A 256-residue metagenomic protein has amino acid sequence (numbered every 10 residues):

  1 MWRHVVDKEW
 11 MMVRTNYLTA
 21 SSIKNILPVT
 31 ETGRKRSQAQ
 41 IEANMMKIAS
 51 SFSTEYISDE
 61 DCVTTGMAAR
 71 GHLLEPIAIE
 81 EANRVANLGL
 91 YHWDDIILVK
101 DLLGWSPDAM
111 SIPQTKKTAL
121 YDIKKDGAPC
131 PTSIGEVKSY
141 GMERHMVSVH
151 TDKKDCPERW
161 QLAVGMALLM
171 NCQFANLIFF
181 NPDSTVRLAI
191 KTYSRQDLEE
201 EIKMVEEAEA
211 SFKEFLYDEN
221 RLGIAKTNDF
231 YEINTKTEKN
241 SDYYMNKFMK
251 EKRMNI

Functional and structural regions predicted by a protein language model:
M1-L73, I224-I256: Charged, glycine-rich intrinsically disordered N-terminal tails and low-complexity linkers that flank
I41-M45, L74, A78, L162 (+2 more regions): Alpha-helical structural motif
D59-C62, L73-E80, E158-W160: A generic short-segment signal for beta-strand/edge and adjacent turn/coil regions
M67-L90: Acidic-basic catalytic patches of nuclease active cores, encompassing PD-(D/E)XK and other metal-cofactor nuclease
A86-E219, G223-K226: Nucleic-acid nuclease catalytic cores
